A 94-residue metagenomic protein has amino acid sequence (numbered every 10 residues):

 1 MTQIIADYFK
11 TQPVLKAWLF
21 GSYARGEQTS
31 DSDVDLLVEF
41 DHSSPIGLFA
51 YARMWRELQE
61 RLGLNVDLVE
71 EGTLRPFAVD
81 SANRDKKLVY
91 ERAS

Functional and structural regions predicted by a protein language model:
M1-K16, R25-S30, D41-S94: Catalytic core of pol beta-like nucleotidyltransferases
L19, V34-L36: A structural signal for short, well-ordered beta-strand segments
S22: P-loop (Walker A) phosphate-binding loop of NTP-binding proteins
